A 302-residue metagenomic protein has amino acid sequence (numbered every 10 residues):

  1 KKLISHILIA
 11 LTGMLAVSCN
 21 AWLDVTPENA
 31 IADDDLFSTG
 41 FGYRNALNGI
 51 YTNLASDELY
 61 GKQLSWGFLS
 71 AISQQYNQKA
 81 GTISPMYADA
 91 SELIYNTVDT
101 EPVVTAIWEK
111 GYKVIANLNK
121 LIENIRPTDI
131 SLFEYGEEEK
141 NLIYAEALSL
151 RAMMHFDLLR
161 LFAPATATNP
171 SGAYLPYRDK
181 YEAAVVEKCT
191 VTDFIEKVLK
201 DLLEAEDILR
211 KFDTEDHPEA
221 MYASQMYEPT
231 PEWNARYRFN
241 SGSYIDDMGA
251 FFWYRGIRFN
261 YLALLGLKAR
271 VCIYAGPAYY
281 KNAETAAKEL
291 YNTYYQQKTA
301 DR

Functional and structural regions predicted by a protein language model:
K1-E28: Bacterial Sec-dependent N-terminal signal peptides
C19-S73: Membrane-proximal, proline-rich intrinsically disordered regions
R44, T52, S84-F162, E182-E196 (+1 more regions): Conserved, well-structured interaction surfaces
N45, S224-Y261, N282-R302: Hydrophobic-face positions in mid-chain alpha helices that act as interaction patches
L159-T166, D213, Y274-A278: Short coil/turn linking the two alpha-helices of tandem helical-hairpin repeats
P164-R178: Short, flexible, mixed-charge acidic loops at enzyme active sites
I195, A278-Y280: TPR-repeat structural position
